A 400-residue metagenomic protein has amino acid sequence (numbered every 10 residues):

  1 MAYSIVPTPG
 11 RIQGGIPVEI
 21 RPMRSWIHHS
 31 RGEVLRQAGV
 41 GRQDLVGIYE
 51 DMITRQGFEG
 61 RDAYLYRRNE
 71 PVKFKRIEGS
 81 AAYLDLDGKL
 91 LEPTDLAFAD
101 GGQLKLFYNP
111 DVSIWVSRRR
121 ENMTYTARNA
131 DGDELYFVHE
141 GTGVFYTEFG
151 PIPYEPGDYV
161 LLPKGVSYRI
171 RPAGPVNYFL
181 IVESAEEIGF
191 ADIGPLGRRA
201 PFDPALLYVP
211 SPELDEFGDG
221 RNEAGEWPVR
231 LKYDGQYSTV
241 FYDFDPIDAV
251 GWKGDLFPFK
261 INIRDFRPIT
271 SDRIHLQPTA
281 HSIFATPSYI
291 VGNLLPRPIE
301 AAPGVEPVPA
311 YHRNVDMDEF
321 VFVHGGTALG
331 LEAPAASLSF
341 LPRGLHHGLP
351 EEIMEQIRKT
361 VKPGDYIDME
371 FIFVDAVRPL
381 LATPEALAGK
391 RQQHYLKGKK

Functional and structural regions predicted by a protein language model:
M1-K400: Jelly-roll (double-stranded beta-helix
